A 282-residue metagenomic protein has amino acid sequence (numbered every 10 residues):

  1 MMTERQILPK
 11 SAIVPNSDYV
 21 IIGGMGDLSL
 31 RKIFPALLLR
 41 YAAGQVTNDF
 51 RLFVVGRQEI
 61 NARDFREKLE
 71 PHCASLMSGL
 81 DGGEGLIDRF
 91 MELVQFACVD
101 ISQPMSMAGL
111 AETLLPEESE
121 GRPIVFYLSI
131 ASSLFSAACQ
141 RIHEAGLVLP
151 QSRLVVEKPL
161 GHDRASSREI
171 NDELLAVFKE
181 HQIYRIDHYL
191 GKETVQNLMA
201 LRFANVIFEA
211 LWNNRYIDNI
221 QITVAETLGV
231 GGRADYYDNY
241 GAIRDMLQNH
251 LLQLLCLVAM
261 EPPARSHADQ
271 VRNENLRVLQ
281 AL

Functional and structural regions predicted by a protein language model:
M1-V155, L160-L282: Secretory/organelle targeting and membrane-embedding segments
